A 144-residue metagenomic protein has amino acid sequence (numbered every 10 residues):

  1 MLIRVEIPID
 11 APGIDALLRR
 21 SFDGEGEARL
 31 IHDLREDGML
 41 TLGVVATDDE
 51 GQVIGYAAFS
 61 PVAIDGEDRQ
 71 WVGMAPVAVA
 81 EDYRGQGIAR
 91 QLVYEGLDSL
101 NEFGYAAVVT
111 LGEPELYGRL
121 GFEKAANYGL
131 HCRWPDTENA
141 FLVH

Functional and structural regions predicted by a protein language model:
M1-L30, D37-I54, E67, L142: Short amphipathic alpha-helix that is part of the acyltransferase structural core
I31-R35, Y128-H131: Short, solvent-exposed loop/turn elements at beta->coil junctions and helix N-caps that rim active or binding pockets
G43-V45, Q52-A63, Q70-A78: Conserved beta-strand in the GNAT
Q52, E67, A80-Q91, E102-F103 (+1 more regions): Conserved glycine-rich acetyl-CoA-binding loop
D65-E67, R133-W134: Short glycine/serine/proline-enriched coil/turn segments at secondary-structure junctions
M74, V79, G85-D98, T110: Conserved acetyl-CoA-binding loop-helix of GNAT-fold acetyltransferases
E102-A106, L111-T137: Conserved active-site alpha-helix within GNAT-family acetyltransferase domains
T137-H144: NAD(P)-dependent dehydrogenase/reductase Rossmann-like domain
